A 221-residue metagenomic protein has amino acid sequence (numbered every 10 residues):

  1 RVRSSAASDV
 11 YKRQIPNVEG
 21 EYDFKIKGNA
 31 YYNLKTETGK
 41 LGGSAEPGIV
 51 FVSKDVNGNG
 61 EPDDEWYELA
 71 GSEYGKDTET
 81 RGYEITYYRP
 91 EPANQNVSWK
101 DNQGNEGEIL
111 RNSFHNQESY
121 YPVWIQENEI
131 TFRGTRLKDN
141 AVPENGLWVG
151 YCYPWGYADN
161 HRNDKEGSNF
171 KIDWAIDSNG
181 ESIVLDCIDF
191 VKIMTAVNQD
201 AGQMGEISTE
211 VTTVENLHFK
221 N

Functional and structural regions predicted by a protein language model:
R1-A7, Y11: Single conserved hydrophobic/aromatic residue that forms the stacking wall/gate of nucleotide- or nucleobase-binding
S8, E21-D23, A45-I49, W66 (+2 more regions): Extracellular structured ligand-interaction cores
I15-K25: Extended extracellular/luminal ectodomain segments enriched in beta-structured repeat modules
I26-Y31: N-terminal post-signal-peptidase region of extra-cytosolic proteins
T36-G43, V56-E65: Acidic, glycine-anchored loop motifs typical of Ca2+
F51-D55: Predominantly extracellular/luminal cell-surface or secreted proteins
S72-K165: Low-complexity, serine/threonine/proline-enriched polar segments
D164-N221: Ser/Thr/Pro-rich, low-complexity mucin-like regions that serve as glycosylated stalks/linkers or repetitive adhesive
